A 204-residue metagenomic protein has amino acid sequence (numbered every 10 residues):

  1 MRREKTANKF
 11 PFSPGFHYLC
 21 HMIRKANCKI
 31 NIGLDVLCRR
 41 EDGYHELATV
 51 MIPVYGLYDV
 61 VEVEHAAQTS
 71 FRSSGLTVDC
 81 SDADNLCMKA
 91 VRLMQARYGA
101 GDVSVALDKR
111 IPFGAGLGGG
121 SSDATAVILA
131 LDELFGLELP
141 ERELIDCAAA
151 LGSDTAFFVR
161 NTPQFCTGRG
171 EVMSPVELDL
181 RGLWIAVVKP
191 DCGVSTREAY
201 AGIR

Functional and structural regions predicted by a protein language model:
K5-N8: Polybasic, lysine-rich low-complexity intrinsically disordered segments
I23-G101, G114: N-terminal beta-alpha supersecondary unit
I23-K25, N31-T49, L137-R204: ATP-dependent small-molecule kinase catalytic core of the GHMP/sugar-kinase superfamily and closely related
Q95-A106, A130-A150: Phosphate-handling active-site elements
V103-G116: Short pre-catalytic strand/loop immediately N-terminal to key active-site residues, enriched for Gly-Thr
A115-E143, F157-V159: DPxDG-like acidic metal-binding loop motif
